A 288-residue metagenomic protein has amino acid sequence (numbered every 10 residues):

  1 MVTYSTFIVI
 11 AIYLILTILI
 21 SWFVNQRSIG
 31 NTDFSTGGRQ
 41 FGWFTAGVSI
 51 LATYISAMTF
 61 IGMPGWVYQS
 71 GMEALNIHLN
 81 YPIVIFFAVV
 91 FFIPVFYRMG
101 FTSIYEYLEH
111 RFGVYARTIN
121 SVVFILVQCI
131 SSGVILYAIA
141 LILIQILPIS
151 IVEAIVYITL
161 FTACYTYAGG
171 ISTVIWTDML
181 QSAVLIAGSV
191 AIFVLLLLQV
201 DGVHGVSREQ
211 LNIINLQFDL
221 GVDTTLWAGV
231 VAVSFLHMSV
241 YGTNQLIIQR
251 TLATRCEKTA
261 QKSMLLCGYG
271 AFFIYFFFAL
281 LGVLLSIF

Functional and structural regions predicted by a protein language model:
M1-F60, T166-G169, S182, G188: Membrane-interface "cap" regions at the ends of multi-pass membrane proteins
M1-T3, T36-F41, T45, G62-N76 (+2 more regions): Loop-to-helix junctions at membrane interfaces in multi-pass transport proteins
S5-L19, V48, N80-F87, I119-L126 (+6 more regions): Lipid-exposed faces of alpha-helical membrane segments in multi-pass integral membrane proteins
L16-N31, F91-Y105, C164, A168-G170 (+4 more regions): Juxtamembrane interface elements at the cytosolic ends of transmembrane helices in multi-pass membrane proteins
T17, A52, L75-Y167, A232-V240: Helix-loop-helix module between adjacent transmembrane segments
W22-R27, I93, C129-L136, A140-Y157 (+5 more regions): Hydrophobic alpha-helical segments and their helix-loop junctions in multi-pass secondary transporters
N31, M72, V114, I151-V152 (+2 more regions): Membrane-helix interface/capping residues of multi-pass secondary transporters
